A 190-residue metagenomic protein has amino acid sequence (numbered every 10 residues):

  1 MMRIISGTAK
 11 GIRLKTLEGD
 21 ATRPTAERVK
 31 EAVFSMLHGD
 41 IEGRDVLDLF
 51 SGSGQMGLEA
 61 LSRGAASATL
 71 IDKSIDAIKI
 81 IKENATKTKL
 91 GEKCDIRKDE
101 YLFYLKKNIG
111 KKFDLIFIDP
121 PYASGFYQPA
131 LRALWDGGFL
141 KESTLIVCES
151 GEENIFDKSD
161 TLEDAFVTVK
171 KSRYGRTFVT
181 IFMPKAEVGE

Functional and structural regions predicted by a protein language model:
M1-E190: Class I S-adenosyl-L-methionine-dependent methyltransferase catalytic core
